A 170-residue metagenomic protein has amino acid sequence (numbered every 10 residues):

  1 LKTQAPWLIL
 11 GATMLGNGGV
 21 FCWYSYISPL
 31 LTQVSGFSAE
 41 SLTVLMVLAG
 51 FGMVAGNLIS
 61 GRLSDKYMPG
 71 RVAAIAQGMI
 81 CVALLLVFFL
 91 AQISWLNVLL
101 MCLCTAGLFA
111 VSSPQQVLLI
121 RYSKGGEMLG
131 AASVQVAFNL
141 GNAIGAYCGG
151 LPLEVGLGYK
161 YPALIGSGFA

Functional and structural regions predicted by a protein language model:
A5-V47, F51: Extracytoplasmic gate region of multi-pass secondary transporters
S28, S60, I144-L153: Small-residue (Gly/Pro/Ala) motifs that create kinks and tight helix-helix packing interfaces
F37-M46, I93, N97, E127-A131: Juxtamembrane helix-start elements in MFS-like secondary transporters
G50-F51, N139-G141: Short hydrophobic/small-residue motifs within alpha-helical transmembrane segments of multi-pass transporter-like
G56-P69, L153-E154: Helix-to-loop junctions at the C-terminal end of transmembrane segments in multipass secondary transporters
G70-Q115: C-terminal transmembrane helical hairpin of 12-TM major facilitator-type secondary transporters
L118-M128: Paired intracellular helix-loop junctions of major facilitator superfamily
L151-A170: A membrane-interface helix-boundary motif in multi-pass transporters
